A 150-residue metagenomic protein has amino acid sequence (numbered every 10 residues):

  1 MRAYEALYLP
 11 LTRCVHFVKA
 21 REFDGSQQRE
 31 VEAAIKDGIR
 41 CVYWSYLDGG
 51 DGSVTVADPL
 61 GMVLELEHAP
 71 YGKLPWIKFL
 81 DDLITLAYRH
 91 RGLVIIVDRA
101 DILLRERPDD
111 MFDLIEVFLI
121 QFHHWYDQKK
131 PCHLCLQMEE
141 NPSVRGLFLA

Functional and structural regions predicted by a protein language model:
M1-P70, L86-A150: N-terminal intrinsically disordered, low-complexity segments enriched in P/E/S/T
Y71-F79: Short glycine-rich substrate-engagement loop in P-loop NTPases that contacts/grips substrate
L80-T85: Short, charged beta->alpha transition segments
